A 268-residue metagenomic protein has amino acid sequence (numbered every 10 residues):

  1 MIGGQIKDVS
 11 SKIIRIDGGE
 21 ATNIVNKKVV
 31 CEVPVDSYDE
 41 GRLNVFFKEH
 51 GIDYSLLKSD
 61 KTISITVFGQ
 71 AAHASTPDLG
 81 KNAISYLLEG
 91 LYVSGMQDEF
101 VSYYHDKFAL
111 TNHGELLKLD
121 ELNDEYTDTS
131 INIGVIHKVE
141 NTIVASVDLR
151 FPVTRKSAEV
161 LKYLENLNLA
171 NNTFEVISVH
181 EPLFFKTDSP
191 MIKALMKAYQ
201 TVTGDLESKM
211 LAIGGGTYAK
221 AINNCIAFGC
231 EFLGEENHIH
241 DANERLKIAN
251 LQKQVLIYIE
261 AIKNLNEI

Functional and structural regions predicted by a protein language model:
M1-I13, Y38-G51, L110-T127, A158 (+1 more regions): Short amphipathic alpha-helix segments
M1-S85, R245-K247, K253: Fold-level recognition of mixed alpha/beta catalytic cores in primary-metabolism enzymes, strongest
S11-I14, S55-L57, S130-I131, V160-L167 (+2 more regions): Short, functional N-terminal and low-complexity linear motifs
K27-C31, S146, A158: Extended amphipathic alpha-helical segments enriched in small hydrophobics
F47-S55, S94-G95, N166-N171, L265: A common structural junction motif
F68-E140, S146, R150-R155, N171-I268: An extended, acidic, His-containing surface patch that forms the Zn2+-binding/catalytic region of metallohydrolases
